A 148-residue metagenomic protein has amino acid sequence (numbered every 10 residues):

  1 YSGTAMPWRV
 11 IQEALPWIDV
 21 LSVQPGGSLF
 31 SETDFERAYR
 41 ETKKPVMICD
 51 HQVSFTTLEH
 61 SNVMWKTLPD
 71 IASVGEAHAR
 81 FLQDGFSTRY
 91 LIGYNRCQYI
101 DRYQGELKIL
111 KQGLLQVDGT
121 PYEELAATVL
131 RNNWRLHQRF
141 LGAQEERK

Functional and structural regions predicted by a protein language model:
Y1-F81: Extracellular glycoside hydrolase catalytic/binding regions
E13, W17, E41, D84 (+3 more regions): Alpha-helical structural signal in soluble globular domains
I71, E76-K111: Long, C-terminal catalytic modules of enzymes
C97-K148: Aromatic-rich peripheral "rim/lid" segments of glycoside hydrolase catalytic domains that contact and position glycan
